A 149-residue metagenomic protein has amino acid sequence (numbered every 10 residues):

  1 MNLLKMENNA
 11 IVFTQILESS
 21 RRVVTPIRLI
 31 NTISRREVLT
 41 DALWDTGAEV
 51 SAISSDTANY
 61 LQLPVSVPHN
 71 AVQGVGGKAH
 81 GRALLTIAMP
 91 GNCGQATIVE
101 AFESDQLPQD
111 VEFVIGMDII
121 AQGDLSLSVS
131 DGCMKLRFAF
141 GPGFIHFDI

Functional and structural regions predicted by a protein language model:
M1-I149: Pepsin/retropepsin-fold aspartyl endopeptidases
